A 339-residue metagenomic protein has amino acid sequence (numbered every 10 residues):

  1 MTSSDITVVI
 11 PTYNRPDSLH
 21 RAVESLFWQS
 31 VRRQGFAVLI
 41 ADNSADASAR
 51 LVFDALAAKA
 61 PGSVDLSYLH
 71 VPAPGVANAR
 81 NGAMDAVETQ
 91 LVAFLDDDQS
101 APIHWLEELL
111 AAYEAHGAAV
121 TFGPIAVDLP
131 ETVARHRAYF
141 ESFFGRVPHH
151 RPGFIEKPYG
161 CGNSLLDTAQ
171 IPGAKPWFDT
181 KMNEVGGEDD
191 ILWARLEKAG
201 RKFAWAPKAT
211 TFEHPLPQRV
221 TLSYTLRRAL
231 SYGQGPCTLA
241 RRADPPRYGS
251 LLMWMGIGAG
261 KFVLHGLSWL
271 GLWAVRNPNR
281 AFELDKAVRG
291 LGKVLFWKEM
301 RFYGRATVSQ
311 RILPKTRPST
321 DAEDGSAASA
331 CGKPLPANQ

Functional and structural regions predicted by a protein language model:
E24-G35: Short, acidic, metal-binding catalytic loop of nucleotide-sugar glycosyltransferases
D42-V52, Q99: A conserved acidic beta->alpha catalytic loop
V71-V87: Glycine-rich, basic loop-to-helix element that forms the pyrophosphate-binding segment of sugar-nucleotide handling
V92: Short aromatic/hydrophobic "clamp" motif used to bind/position activated sugar donors
H104-H136: Conserved donor NDP-sugar-binding/catalytic core segment of glycosyltransferases
G123-P124, A138-K157: Short, flexible, basic/aromatic active-site loop/helix in glycosyltransferases
N183-A194: Acidic donor-binding loop at a coil-to-helix junction in glycosyltransferase catalytic cores that engages
R227-S231, P245-Q339: Non-catalytic, C-terminal membrane-associated alpha-helical segments of glycosyltransferases
